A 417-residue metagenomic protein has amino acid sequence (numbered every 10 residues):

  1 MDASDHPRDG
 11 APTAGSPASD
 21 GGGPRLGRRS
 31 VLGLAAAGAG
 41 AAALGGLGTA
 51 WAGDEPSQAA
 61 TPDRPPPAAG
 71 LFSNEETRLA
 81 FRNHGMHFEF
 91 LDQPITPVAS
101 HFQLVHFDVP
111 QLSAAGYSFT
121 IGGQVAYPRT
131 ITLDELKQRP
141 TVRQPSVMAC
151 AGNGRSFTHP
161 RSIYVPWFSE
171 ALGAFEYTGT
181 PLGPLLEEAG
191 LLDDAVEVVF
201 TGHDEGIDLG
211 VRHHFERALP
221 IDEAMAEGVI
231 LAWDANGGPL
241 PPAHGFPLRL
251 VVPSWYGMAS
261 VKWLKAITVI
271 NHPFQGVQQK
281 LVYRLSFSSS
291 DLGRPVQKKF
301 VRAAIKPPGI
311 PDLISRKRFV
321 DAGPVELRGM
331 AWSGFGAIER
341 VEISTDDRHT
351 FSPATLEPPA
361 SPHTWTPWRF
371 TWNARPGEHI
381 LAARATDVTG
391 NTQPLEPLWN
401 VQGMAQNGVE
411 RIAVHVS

Functional and structural regions predicted by a protein language model:
M1-L26: N-terminal secretory signal peptides
A3, R8, V31, G38-A39 (+3 more regions): Exposed boundary/loop context
P7-D9, R29-S30, L79, N83: Positively charged, low-complexity intrinsically disordered regions
A14, A39-G40, G190, M258: Short amphipathic alpha-helical segments with coiled-coil-like heptad repeat character
G23-S30, G40-A60: N-terminal twin-arginine translocation
L26-L44, L182, L250, G329 (+1 more regions): N-terminal export leaders
E55-S417: Structured, non-membrane catalytic/scaffold regions adjacent to prosthetic-group chemistry
